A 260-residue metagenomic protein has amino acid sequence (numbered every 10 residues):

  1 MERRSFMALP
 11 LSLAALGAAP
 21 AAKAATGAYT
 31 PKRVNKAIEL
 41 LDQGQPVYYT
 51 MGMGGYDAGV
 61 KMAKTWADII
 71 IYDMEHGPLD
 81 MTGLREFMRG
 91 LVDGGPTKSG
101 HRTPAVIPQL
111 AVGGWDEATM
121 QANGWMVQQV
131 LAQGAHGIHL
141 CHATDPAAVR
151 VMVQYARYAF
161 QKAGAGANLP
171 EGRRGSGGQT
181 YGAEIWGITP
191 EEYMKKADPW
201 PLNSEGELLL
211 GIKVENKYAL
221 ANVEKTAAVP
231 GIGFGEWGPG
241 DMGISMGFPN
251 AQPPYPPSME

Functional and structural regions predicted by a protein language model:
M1-L13: N-terminal secretory signal peptides and thylakoid transit peptides that target proteins across membranes
P10-L16, A24-E260: Expand to "…catalyze enediolate/carbanion chemistry for C-C bond making/breaking, isomerization, decarboxylation
